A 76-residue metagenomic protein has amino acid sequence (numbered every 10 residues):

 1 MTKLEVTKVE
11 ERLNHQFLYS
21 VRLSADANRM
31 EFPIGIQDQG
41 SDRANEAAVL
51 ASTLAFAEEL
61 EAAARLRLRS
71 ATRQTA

Functional and structural regions predicted by a protein language model:
M1-R12: Short amphipathic beta-strand and strand-loop transition segments with alternating hydrophobic
T2-L4, R29-A76: Acidic, low-complexity intrinsically disordered segments
T7-V9, R22, E46: Alpha-helical interaction segments
L13-Q39: A short, structured beta-strand/loop element
